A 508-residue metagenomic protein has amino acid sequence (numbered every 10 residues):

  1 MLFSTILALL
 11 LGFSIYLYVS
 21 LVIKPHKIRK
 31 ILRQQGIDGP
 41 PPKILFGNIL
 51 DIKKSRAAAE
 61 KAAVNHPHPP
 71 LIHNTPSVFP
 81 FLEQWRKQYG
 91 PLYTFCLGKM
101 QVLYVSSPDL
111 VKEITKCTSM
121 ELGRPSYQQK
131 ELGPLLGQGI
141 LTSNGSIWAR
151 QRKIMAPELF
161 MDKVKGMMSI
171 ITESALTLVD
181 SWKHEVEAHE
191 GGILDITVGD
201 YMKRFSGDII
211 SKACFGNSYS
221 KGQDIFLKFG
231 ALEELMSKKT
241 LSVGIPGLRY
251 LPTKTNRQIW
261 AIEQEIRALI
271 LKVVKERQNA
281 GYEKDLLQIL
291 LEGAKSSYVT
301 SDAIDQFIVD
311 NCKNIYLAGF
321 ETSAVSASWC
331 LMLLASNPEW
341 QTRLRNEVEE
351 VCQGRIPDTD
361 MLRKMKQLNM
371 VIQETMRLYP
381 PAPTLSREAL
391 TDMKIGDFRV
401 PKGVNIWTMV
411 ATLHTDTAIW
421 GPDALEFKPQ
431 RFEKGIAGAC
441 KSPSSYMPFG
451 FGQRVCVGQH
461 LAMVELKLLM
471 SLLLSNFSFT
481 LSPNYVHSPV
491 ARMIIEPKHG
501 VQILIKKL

Functional and structural regions predicted by a protein language model:
L2-L136, N144-S146, R150, T172-T177 (+3 more regions): N-terminal membrane-proximal hinge/A-helix region immediately C-terminal to the signal-anchor transmembrane segment
H26, G123-L135, S143, G166-V325 (+2 more regions): Cytochrome P450 heme-thiolate monooxygenase catalytic core
P69-G90, E265-A268, K272, R355-G396: Conserved cytochrome P450 K-helix E-x-x-R motif and the immediately C-terminal K′/meander segment
Y104-I114, G216-I225, E321-N346, V400-G403: Classical protein tyrosine phosphatase
P157, K434-L466, P489-R492: Cytochrome P450 heme-thiolate "Cys pocket" and heme-binding signature region
Q288, S478, I494-L508: C-terminal helix/juxtamembrane-tail motif
P338-W340, Q459-E496: Cytochrome P450 heme-binding "Cys pocket" and the immediately downstream C-terminal segment
T408-A437: Conserved cytochrome P450 K-helix/beta-meander segment immediately N-terminal to the heme-binding cysteine loop
